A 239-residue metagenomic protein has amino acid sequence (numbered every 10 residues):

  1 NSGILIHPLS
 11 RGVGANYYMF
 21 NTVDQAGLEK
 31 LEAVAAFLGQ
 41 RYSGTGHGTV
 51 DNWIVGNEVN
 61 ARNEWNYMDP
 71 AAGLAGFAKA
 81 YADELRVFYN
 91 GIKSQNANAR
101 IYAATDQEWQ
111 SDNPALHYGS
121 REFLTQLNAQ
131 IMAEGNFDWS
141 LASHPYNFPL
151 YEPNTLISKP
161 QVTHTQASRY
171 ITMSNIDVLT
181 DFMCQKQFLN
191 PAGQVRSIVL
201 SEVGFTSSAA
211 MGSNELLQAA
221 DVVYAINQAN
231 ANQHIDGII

Functional and structural regions predicted by a protein language model:
N1-S2, I101: Hydrophobic beta-strand scaffold residues
S2-D83: Substrate-binding cleft of extracellular glycoside hydrolase catalytic domains
L28-E32, G39, G46-D51, G76-E215: Noncatalytic carbohydrate-binding groove/subsite architecture in carbohydrate-active enzymes
L127, D221-A225: Substrate-gating cap/lid alpha-helix
I226-N230: Extended hydrophobic/aromatic segments used for targeting, binding, or gating
N232-I239: Aromatic/acidic polysaccharide-binding cleft in carbohydrate-active enzymes
